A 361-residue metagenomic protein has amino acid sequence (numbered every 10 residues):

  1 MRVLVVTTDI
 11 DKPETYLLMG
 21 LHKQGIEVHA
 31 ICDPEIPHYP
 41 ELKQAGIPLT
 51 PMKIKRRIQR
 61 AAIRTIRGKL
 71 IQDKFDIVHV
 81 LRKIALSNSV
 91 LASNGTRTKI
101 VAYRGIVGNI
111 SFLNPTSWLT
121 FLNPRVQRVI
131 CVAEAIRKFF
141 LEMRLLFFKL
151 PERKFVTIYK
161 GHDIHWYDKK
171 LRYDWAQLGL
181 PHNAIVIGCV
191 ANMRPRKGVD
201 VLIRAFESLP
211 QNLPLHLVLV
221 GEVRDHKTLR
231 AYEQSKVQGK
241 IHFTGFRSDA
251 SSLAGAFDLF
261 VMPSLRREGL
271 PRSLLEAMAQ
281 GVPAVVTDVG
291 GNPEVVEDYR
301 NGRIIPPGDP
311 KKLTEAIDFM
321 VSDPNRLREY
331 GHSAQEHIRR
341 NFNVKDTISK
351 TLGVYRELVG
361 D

Functional and structural regions predicted by a protein language model:
K12-M19, I185, C189-S208, E268 (+3 more regions): A conserved mid-protein helix/loop that constitutes part of the nucleotide-sugar donor-binding site
C32, P283-V286, V296: Short hydrophobic beta-strand element within catalytic cores of glycosyltransferases and related nucleotide-activated
V80-L86, R104-G105: Short His-centered aromatic/hydrophobic patch
V126-T157, H162-W166: A short, active-site helix/loop in glycosyltransferases that binds the activated sugar's phosphate group
R144-L146, Y167-L180, G331, K350: A short helix/loop element that forms part of the nucleotide-sugar donor recognition site in Leloir-type
L229-R247: Nucleotide-activated donor-binding/catalytic signature segment of Leloir-type glycosyltransferases, i.e., the conserved
D298-Y299, R303-P310, F319-P324: Conserved acidic donor-binding segment of nucleotide-sugar-dependent glycosyltransferases
K312, F319, R326-R356: A short, well-ordered alpha-helix in the C-terminal region of glycosyltransferases
